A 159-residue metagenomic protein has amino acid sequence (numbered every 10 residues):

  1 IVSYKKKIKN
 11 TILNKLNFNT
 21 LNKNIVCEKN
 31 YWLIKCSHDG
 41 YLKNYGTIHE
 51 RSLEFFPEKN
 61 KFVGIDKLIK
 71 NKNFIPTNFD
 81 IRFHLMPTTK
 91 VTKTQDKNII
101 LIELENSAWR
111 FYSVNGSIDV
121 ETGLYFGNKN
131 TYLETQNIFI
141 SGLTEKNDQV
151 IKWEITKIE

Functional and structural regions predicted by a protein language model:
I1-E159: CBM-like, beta-strand-rich accessory domains located in the C-terminal region of large, secreted polysaccharide-active
